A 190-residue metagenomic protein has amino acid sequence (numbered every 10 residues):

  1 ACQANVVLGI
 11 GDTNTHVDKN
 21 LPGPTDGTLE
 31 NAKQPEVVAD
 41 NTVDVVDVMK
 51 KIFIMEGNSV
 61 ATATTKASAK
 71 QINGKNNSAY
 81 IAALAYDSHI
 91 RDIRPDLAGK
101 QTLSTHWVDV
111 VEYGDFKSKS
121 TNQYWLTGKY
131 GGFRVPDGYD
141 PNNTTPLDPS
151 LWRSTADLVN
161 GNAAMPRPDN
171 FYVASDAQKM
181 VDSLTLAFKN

Functional and structural regions predicted by a protein language model:
A1-N190: P/S/T/G-enriched low-complexity
